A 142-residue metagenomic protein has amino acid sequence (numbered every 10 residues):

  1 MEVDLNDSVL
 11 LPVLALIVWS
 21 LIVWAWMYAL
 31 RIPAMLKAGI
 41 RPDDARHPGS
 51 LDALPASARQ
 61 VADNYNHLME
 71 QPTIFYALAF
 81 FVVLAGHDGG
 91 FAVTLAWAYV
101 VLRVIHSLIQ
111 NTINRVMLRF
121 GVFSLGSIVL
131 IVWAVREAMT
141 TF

Functional and structural regions predicted by a protein language model:
M1-S8, F142: Short, strongly hydrophobic alpha-helical membrane anchors
D7-H47: N-terminal signal-anchor transmembrane alpha helix
V18, Y65, W97-V101, G121 (+1 more regions): Hydrophobic residues within alpha-helical transmembrane segments of multi-pass solute transporters/permease subunits
R46-L68: Short membrane-interface loop/juxtamembrane segments of multi-pass integral membrane proteins
H67-F81: Core segments of transmembrane alpha-helices that mediate helix-helix packing or line hydrophobic substrate/ligand
G89-Y99: Structural signature of hydrophobic alpha-helical transmembrane segments
I105-V129: Interfacial loop-to-transmembrane junctions
W133-F142: Juxtamembrane boundary at the C-terminal end of a transmembrane helix
